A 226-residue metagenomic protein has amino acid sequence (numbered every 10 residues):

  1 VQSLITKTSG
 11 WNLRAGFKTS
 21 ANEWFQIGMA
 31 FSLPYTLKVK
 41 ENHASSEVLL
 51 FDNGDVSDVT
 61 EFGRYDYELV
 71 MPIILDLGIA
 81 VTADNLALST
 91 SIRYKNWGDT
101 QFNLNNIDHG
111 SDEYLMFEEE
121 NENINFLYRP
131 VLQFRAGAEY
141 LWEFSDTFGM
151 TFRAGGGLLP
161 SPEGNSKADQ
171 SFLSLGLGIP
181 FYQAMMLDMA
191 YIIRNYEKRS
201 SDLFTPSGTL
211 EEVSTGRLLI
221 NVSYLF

Functional and structural regions predicted by a protein language model:
V1-F226: Outer-membrane beta-barrel porins/channels
